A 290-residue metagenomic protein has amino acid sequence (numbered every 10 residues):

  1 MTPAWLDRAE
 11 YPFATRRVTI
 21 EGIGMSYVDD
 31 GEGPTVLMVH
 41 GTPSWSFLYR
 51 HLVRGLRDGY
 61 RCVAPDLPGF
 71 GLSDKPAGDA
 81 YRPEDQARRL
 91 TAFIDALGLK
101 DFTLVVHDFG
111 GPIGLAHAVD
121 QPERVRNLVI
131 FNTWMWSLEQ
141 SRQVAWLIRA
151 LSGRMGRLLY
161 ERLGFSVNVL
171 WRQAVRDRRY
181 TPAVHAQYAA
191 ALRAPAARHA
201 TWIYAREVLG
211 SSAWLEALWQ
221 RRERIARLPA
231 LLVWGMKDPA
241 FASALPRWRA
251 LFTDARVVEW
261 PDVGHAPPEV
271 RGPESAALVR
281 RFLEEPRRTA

Functional and structural regions predicted by a protein language model:
M1-T35, R57-Y60, D95, L99-K100 (+2 more regions): Alpha/beta-hydrolase fold catalytic core
I20-E21, V28-D30, A64-H107, A277: Active-site loop/oxyanion-hole signature of alpha/beta-hydrolase fold enzymes
V28-L72: Conserved HGGG/HGGXW glycine-rich cap/lid loop of the alpha/beta-hydrolase fold
K100-E139: Conserved hydrolase catalytic core segment
E139-P195, H199-I203: Helix-rich cap/lid subdomain of alpha/beta-hydrolase
A196-R247: Conserved serine/cysteine hydrolase catalytic core
L245, F252-H265: Catalytic histidine neighborhood in serine/cysteine hydrolases with alpha/beta-hydrolase-type architecture
V263-G272, A276: Catalytic histidine-centered segment of alpha/beta-hydrolase-like enzymes
